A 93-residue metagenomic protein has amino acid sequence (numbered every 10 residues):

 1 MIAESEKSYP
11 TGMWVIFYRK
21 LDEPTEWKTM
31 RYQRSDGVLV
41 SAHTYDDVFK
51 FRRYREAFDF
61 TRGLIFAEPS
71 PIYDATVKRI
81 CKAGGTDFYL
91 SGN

Functional and structural regions predicted by a protein language model:
M1-E4: Charged, amphipathic alpha-helical segments
K7-D47, D74: Short aromatic-glycine-(Arg/Gly/Cys) micro-motifs in beta-strand/loop hairpins
Y45-N93: Short, mixed-charge low-complexity intrinsically disordered segments
